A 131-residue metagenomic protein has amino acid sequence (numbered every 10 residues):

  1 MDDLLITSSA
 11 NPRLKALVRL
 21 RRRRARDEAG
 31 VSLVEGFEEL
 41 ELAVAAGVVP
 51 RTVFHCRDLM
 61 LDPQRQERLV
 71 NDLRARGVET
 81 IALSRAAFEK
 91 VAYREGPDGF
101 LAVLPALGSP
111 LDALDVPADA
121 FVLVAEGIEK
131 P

Functional and structural regions predicted by a protein language model:
M1-Y93: N-terminal positively charged helical leader segments and presequences
L20, V103-P105, E126: Generic beta-structure capping elements
E28-A29, V78, P97-G99, A118-A120: Sequence-level motif detector for i,i+2 pairs with an aromatic at +2
L33, F54, L101-V103, V122-V124: Structural motif
A86-F88, A106-P110, G127-K130: Short acidic/polar capping segments at secondary-structure boundaries
Y93-A118: Acidic/glycine-rich phosphate/pyrophosphate-binding loops and surrounding catalytic core that coordinate Mg2+
D119-P131: Internal active-site segments that recognize and position negatively charged phosphoryl groups and nucleotide moieties
